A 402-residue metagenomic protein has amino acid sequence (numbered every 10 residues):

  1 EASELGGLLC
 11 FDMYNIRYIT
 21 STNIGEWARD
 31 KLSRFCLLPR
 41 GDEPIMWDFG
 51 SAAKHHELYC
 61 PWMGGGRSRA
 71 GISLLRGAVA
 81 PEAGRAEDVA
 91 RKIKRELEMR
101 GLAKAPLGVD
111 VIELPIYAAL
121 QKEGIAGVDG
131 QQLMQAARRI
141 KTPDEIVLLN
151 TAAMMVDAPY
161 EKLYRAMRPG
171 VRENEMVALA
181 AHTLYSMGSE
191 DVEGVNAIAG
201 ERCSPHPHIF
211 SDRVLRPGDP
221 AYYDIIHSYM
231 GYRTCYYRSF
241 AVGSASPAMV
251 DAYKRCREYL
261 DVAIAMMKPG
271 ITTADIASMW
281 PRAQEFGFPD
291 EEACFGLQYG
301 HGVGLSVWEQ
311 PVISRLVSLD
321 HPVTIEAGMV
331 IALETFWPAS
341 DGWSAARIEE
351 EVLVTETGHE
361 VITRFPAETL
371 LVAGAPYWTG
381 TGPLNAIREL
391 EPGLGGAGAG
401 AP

Functional and structural regions predicted by a protein language model:
E1-P402: Active-site neighborhoods and metal-handling regions in enzymes and metal-associated proteins
